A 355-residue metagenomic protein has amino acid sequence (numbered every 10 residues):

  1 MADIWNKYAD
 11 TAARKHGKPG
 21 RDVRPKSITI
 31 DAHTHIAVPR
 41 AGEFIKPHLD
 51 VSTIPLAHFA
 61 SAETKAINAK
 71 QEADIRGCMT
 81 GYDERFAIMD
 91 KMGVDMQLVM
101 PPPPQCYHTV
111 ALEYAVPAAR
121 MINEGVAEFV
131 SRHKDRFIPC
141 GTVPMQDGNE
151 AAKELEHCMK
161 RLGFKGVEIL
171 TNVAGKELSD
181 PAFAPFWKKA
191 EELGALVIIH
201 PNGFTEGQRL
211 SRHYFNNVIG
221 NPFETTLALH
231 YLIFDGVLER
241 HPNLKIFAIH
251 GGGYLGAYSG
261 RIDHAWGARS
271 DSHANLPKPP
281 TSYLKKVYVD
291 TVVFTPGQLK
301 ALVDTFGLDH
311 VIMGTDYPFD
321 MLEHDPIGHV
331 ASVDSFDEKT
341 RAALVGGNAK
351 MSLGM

Functional and structural regions predicted by a protein language model:
M1-M355: Helix-coil boundary/capping segments in enzymes
